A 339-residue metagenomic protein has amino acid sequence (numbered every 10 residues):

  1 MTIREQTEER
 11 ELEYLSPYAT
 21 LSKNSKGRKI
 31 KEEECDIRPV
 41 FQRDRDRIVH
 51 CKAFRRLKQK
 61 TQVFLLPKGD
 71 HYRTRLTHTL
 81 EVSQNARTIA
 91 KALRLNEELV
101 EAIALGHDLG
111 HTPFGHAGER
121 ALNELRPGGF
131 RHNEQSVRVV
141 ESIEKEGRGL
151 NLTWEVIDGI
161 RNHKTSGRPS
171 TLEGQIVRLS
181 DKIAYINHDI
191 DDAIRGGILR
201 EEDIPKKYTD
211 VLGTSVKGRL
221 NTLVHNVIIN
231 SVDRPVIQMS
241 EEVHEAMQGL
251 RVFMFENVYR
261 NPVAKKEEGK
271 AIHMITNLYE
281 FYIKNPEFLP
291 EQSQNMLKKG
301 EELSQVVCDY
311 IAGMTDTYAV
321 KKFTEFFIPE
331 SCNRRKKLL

Functional and structural regions predicted by a protein language model:
M1-T79, S83-I89, N96-E97, F130-L339: Histidine-centered, transition-metal-coordinating active-site segments
L99, I103-E146: A generic, well-ordered mixed alpha/beta core segment in the N-terminal half of proteins
